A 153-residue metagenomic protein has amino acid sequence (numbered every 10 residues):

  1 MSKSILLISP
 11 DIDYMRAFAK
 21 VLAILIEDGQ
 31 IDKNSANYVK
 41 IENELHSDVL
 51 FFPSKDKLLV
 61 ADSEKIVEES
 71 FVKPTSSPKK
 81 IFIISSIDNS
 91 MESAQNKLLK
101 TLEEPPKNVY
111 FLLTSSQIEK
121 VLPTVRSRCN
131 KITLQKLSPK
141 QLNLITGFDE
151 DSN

Functional and structural regions predicted by a protein language model:
M1-S86, Y110-L112, K140, L144-G147: P-loop/Walker A NTP-binding region and its immediately flanking N-terminal helices in P-loop NTPase folds
E44-H46, P106, R126: Short, well-ordered coil/turn elements that cap or connect secondary structure elements
D56, I118, K136-S138: Residue-level detector of flexible, active-site-proximal loop/helix-junction positions within diverse enzyme catalytic
K57-L59, P106, L122, D151: Generic structural signal for alpha-helix starts
F71-K73, N96-L113: Conserved catalytic/switch belt of AAA+ P-loop NTPases
S90: Conserved TIR/SEFIR loop-to-helix hotspot centered on a Trp-containing motif with a nearby acidic residue
S93, K97-L102, I118-N130: Short regulatory helix/loop adjacent to the ATP-binding pocket of P-loop NTPases
L113, T124, R128-N153: Long, charge-dense, solvent-exposed interaction surfaces that engage phosphate-rich ligands
